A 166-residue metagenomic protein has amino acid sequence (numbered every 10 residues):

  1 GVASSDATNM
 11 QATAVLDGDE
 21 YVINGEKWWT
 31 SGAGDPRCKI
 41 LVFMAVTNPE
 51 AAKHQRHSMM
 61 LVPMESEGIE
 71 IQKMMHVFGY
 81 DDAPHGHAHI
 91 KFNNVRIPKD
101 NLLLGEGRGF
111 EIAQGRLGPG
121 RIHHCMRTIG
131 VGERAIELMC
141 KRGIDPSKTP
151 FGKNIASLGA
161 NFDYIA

Functional and structural regions predicted by a protein language model:
G1-L16: A gly/ser-rich beta-alpha-beta helix-loop segment of oxidoreductase catalytic cores
G1-S5, W28-D35, P119-H123: Glycine-rich phosphate/pyrophosphate-binding beta-alpha loops
S5-T8, A33-C38, A52-R56, D82-P84 (+1 more regions): Short glycine/proline-enriched turns and hinge-like loops at secondary-structure junctions
M10-A12, K39-L41, H57-S58, E67 (+2 more regions): Structural beta-strand/beta-sheet cores of well-ordered domains, especially the beta-sheet scaffolds that support
A14, I23-G25, M60, F92 (+1 more regions): Buried hydrophobic positions in well-ordered alpha/beta secondary-structure cores of metabolic enzymes
N24-Q72: A short core secondary-structure module
E70-A166: Glycine-rich beta->alpha junctions and the first turn(s) of the following alpha-helix
